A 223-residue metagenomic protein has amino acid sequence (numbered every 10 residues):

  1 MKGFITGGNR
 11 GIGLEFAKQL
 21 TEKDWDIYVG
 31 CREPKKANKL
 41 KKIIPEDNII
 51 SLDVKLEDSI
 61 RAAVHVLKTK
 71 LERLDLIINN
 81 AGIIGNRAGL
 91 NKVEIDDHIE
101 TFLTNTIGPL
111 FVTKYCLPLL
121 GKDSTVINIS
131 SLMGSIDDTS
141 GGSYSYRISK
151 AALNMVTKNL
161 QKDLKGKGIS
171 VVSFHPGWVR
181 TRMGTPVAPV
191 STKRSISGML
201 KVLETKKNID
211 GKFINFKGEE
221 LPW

Functional and structural regions predicted by a protein language model:
N9-K18: N-terminal Rossmann NAD(P)H-binding glycine-rich loop of SDR-like oxidoreductase domains
K23-N38: Conserved glycine-rich Rossmann-like NAD(P)H-binding loop of the short-chain dehydrogenase/reductase
I44-D58: Rossmann-fold cofactor-recognition segment
K55-K70: Conserved Rossmann-fold cofactor-binding substructure of NAD(P)-dependent oxidoreductases
A62-V66, A88-L103: Active-site Tyr-X3-Lys motif and surrounding loop/helix of classical short-chain dehydrogenase/reductase
I83, G89-H98, P118, K122-K165: Catalytic loop of short-chain dehydrogenase/reductase
S173-F174, T185-W223: C-terminal helical subdomain
